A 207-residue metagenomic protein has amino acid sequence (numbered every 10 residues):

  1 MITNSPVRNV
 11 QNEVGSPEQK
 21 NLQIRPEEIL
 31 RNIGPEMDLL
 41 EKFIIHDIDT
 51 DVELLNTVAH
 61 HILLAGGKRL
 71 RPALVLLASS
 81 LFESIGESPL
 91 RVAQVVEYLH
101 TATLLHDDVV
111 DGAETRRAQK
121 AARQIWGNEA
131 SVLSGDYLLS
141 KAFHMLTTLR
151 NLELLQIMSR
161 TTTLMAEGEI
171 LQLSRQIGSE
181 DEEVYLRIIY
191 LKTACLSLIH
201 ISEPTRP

Functional and structural regions predicted by a protein language model:
I2-I45: N-terminal amphipathic/basic leader segments beginning at the initiator methionine
G34-P35, L39, I45, D49-S202: Mg2+-dependent prenyl diphosphate-binding active-site environment of isoprenoid biosynthetic enzymes
E203-P207: Short "domain-exit" segments at the C-terminal end of structured domains
